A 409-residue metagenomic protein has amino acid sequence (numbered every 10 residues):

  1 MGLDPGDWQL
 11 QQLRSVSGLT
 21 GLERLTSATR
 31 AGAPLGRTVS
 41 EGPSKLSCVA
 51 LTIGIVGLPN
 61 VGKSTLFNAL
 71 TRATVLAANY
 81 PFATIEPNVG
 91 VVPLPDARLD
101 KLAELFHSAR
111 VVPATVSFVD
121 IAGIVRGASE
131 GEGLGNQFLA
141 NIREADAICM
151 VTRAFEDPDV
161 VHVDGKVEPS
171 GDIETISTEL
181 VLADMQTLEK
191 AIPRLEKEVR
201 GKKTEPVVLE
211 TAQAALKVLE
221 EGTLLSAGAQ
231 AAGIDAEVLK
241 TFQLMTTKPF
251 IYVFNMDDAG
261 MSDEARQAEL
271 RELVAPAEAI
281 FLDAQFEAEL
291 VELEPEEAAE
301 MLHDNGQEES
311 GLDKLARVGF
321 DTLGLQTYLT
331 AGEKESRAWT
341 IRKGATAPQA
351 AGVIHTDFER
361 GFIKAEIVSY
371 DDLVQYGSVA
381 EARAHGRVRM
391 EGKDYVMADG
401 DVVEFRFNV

Functional and structural regions predicted by a protein language model:
P5, T20, T26-A33, T38: Ala/Thr-enriched low-complexity intrinsically disordered regions
Q11, V39, K45-L46: Short, positively charged and aromatic/hydrophobic N-terminal segments
S44-E132, N136-I142, I148-T152: Conserved G1/Walker A P-loop phosphate-binding module
S44-V56, V61, F67, R194-A398 (+1 more regions): C-terminal-of-GTPase-core extension/linker across diverse P-loop GTPases
S117, D146-R153, D172-L180, Q186-P193 (+2 more regions): Conserved beta-strand/loop subsegment of P-loop NTPase cores
G123-S129, D146-L182, K202, L224-G228 (+1 more regions): Conserved Switch II/interswitch segment of TRAFAC-class P-loop GTPases
